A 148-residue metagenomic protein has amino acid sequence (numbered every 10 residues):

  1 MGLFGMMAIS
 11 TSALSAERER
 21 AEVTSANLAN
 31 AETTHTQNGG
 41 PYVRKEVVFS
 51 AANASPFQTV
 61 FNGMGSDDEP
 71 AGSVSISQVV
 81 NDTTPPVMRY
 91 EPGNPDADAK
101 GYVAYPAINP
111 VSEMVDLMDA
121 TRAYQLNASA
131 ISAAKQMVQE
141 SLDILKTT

Functional and structural regions predicted by a protein language model:
M1-T148: Amphipathic alpha-helical polymerization modules
